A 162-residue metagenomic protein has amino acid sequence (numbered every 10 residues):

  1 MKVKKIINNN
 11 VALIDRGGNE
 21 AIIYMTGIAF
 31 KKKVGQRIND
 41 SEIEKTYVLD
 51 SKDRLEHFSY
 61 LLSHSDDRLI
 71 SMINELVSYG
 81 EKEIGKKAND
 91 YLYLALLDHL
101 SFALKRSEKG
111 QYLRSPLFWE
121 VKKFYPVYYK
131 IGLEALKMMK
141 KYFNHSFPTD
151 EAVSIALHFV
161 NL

Functional and structural regions predicted by a protein language model:
M1-L162: A cross-family "folded-core" feature that marks the main globular domain of proteins
